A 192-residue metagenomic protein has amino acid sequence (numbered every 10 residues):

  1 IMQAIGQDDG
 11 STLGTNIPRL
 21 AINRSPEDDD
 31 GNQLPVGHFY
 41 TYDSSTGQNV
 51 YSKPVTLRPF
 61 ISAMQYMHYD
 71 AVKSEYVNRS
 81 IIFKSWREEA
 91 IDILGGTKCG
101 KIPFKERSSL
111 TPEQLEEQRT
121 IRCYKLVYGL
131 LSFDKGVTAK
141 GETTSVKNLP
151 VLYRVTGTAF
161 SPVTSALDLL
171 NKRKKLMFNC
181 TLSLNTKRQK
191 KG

Functional and structural regions predicted by a protein language model:
I1-T144, K191: OB-fold ssDNA-binding interfaces and closely related basic DNA-contact patches used across DNA replication/repair
C123-G192: Extended serine/threonine-enriched, polar tracts that run as long, contiguous segments within proteins
